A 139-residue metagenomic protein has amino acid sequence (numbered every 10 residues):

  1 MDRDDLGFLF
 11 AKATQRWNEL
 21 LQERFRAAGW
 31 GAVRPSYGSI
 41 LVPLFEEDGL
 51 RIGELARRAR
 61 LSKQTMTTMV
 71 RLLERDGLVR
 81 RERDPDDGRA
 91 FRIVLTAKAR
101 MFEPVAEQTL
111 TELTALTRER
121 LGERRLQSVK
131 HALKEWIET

Functional and structural regions predicted by a protein language model:
M1-G31: N-terminal leader segment of winged-helix/HTH proteins
D2, L6, S36-Y37, K98 (+1 more regions): N-terminal positioning helix adjacent to the helix-turn-helix/winged-helix DNA-binding module
D4, R34-P35, T67, R89 (+1 more regions): Non-catalytic, surface-exposed connector residues within folded enzymatic/regulatory domains
G7, A11, Q15, R60 (+2 more regions): Short amphipathic alpha-helical segments with heptad-repeat character
F8, S39, S128-H131: Amphipathic alpha-helical interaction segments
K12, R16, T67-T68, R124 (+1 more regions): Alpha-helical macromolecular-interaction surfaces
E19-T65: N-terminal helix-turn-helix DNA-binding core of bacterial DNA-binding proteins
G49, R71-K134, E138: Charged, amphipathic alpha-helical coiled-coil/dimerization segments
